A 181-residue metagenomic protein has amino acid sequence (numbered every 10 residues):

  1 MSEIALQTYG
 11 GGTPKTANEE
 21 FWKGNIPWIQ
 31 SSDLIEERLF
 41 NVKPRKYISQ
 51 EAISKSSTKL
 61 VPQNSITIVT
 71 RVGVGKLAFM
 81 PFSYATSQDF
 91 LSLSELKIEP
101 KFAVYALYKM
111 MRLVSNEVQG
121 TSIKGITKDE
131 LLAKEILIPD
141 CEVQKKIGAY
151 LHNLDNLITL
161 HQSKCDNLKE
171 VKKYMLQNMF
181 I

Functional and structural regions predicted by a protein language model:
M1-G12, W28: Non-catalytic DNA-recognition/assembly elements of restriction-modification systems
S2-I4, S32, E51, Q88 (+3 more regions): Structural detector for helix-capping/boundary residues
K15, S54-K55, G120: Short, solvent-exposed loop/turn positions at domain surfaces that link secondary-structure elements or cap domain
W22, T70-R71, A85-L91, Q119-V143: A short glycine-rich beta-alpha junction/loop motif
G24, W28-S32, N41-Y108: A short beta-sheet element
D33-E36, I181: Acidic glycine-/aspartate-rich tracts in secreted/extracellular proteins
E135-I181: Amphipathic alpha-helical coiled-coil/heptad-repeat segments
